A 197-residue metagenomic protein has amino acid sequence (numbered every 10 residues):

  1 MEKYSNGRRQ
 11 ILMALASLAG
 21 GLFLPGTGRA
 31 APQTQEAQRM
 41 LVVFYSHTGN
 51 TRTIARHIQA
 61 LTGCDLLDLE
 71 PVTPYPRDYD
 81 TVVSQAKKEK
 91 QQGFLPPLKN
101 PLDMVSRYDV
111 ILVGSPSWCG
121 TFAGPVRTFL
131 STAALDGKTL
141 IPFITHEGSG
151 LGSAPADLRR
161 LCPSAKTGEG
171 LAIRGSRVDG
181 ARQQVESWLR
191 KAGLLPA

Functional and structural regions predicted by a protein language model:
M1-A19: N-terminal secretory signal peptides and thylakoid transit peptides that target proteins across membranes
E2-G7, Q35-L41, Y45-R77, S84-A197: FMN-binding flavodoxin-like domain, especially the glycine-rich phosphate-binding loop
L22-T27: C-terminal segment of classical bacterial N-terminal signal peptides
G28-P32: Boundary at the C-terminal end of the N-terminal hydrophobic targeting segment
